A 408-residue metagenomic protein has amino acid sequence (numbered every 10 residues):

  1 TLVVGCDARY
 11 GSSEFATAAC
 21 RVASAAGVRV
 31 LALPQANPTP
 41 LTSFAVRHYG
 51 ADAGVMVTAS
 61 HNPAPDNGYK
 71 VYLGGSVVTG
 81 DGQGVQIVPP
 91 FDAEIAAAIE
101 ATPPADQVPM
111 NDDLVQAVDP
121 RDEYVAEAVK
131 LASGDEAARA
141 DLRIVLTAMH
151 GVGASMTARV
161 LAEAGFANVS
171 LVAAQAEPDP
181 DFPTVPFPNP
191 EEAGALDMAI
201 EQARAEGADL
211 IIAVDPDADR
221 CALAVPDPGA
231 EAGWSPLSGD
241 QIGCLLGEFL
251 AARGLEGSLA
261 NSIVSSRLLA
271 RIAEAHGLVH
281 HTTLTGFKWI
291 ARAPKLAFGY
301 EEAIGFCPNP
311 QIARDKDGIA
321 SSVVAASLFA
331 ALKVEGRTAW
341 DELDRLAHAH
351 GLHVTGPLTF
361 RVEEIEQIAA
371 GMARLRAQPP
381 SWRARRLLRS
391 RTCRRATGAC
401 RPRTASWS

Functional and structural regions predicted by a protein language model:
L2-D7, R143-L146, G257-I263: Short glycine-rich phosphate-binding loop at a beta-alpha junction
V3-D66, A162-L223: N-terminal small/polar loop signature for handling phosphorylated ligands or for N-terminal nucleophile
Y10, E14, N37, Q86 (+12 more regions): Conserved active-site and cofactor/substrate-binding residues in soluble primary-metabolism enzymes
S13-A18, S43-R47, P65-V71, E100 (+9 more regions): Short acidic, glycine/serine/threonine-rich loops at helix termini
N67-A203: Gly/Ser/Thr-enriched, mixed-charge loops and adjacent short helices that form phosphate/oxyanion-binding elements
G74-V78, G82-V85, P89, A97 (+2 more regions): Replace "Mg2+/Mn2+-dependent" with "divalent metal-dependent
R204, A208-L210, V214, E231-S235 (+1 more regions): Phosphate-binding and adjacent anionic-ligand microenvironments
